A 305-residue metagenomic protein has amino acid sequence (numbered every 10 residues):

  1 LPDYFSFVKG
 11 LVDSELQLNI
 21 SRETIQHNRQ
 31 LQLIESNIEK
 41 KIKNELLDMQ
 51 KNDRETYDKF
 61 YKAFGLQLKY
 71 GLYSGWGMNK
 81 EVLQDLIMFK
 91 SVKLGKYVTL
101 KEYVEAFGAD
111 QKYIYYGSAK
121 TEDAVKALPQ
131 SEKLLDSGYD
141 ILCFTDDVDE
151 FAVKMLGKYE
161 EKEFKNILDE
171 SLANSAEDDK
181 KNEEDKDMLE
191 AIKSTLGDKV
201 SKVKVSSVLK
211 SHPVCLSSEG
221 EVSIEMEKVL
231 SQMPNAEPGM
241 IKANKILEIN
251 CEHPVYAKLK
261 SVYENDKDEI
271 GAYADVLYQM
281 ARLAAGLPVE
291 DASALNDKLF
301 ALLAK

Functional and structural regions predicted by a protein language model:
L1-K305: Conserved GHKL (Bergerat-fold) ATPase module
